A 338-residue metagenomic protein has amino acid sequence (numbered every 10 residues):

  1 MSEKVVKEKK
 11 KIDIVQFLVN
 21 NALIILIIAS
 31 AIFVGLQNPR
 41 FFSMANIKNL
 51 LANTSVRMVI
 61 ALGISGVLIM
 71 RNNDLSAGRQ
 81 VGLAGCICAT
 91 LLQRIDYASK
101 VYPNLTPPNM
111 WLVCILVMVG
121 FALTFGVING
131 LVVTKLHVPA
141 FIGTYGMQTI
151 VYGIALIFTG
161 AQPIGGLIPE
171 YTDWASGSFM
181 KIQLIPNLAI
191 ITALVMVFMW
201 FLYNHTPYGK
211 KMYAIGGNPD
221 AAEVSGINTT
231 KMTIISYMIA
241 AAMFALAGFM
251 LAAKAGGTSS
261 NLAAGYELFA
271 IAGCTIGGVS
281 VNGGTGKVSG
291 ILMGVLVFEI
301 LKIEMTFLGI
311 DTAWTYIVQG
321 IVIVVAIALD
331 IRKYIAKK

Functional and structural regions predicted by a protein language model:
M1-I27, V224-K231, L301-K338: Cytosolic-side transmembrane-helix boundaries in multi-pass membrane proteins
S2-A61, D96-V113, I227: Membrane-interfacial amphipathic/re-entrant helices at transmembrane-helix boundaries
F33-Q37, M44-I95, L131-H137, G278-V288 (+1 more regions): Single transmembrane alpha-helix segments in multi-pass membrane proteins
P39-A52, L156-Q162, Y203-N204, G209 (+2 more regions): Inter-helical junctions in multi-pass inner-membrane proteins, predominant in energy-converting antiporter-like
D96-M147, M293-G294: Alpha-helical transmembrane segments within multi-pass membrane transporters and channels
M110-M118, T124-F125, N129, K181-T258: Helix-loop-helix "hairpin" substructures at the membrane interface of multi-pass membrane proteins
L136, A140-T206, M232-I235, K254-A263: Transmembrane helix-bundle core of multi-pass membrane transporters and related energy-transducing complexes
F244, K254-I317: Transmembrane alpha-helical segments in multi-pass inner-membrane proteins
